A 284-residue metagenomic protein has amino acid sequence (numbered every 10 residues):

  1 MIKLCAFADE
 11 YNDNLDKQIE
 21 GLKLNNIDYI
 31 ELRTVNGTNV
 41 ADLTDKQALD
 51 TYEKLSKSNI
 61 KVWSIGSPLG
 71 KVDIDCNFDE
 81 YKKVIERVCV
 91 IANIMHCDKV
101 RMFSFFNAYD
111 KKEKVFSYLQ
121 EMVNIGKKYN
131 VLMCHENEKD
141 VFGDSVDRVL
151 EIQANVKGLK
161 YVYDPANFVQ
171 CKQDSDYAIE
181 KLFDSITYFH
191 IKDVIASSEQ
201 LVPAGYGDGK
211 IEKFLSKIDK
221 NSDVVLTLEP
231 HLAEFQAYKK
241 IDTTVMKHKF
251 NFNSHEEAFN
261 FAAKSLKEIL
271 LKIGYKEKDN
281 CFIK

Functional and structural regions predicted by a protein language model:
M1-C5, K61-V72: N-terminal small/glycine-rich loop or linker at the start of catalytic domains across soluble metabolic enzymes
M1-C5, N12-D28, Y52, S56-N59 (+2 more regions): Histidine-acidic metal/acid-base catalytic patches
F7-Y11, R33-V35, S67-G70, F105-N107 (+4 more regions): Active-site beta-loop-alpha junctions enriched in small/polar residues
L15-V35, I91, M95-D98: Catalytic domains of carbohydrate-active enzymes, especially glycoside hydrolases
D16, S56-K57, D73-Y163, Q170 (+2 more regions): Active-site acidic/histidine proton-transfer and metal-coordination neighborhood in alpha/beta enzyme cores
I30-E31, W63-I65, V100, M133 (+3 more regions): Hydrophobic residues within beta-strands of alpha/beta enzymes
E31-S56, S104-D110, E199: Glycine-rich, proline-tolerant flexible connector loops at the mouths of alpha/beta enzymes
G37-V40, K71-C76, F106-Y109, Q170-K172 (+2 more regions): A short acidic, helix-capping loop that chelates divalent metal ions and anchors anionic groups
